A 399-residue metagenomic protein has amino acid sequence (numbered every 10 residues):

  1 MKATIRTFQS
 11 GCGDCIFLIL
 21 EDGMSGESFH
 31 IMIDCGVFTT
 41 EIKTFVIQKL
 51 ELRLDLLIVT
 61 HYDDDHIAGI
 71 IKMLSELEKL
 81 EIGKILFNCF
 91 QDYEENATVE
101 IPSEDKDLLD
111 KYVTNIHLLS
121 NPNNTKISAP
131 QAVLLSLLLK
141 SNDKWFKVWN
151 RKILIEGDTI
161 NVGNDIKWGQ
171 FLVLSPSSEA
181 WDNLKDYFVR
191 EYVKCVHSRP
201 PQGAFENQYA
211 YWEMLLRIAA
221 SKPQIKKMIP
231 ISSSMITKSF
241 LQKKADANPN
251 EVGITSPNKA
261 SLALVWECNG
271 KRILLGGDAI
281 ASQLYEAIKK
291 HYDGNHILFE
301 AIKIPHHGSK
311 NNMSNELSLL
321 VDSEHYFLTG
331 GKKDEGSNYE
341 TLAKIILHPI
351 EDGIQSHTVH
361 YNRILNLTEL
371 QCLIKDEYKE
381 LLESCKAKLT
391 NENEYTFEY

Functional and structural regions predicted by a protein language model:
M1-K2, G11-D14, N269, A279-H296 (+2 more regions): C-terminal regulatory/interaction regions
M1-L50, S256-S282, Y326: Conserved beta-strand hairpin/beta-sheet module of binuclear metal-dependent hydrolase folds, prominently
R6-F8, I31, I58, L86 (+3 more regions): Hydrophobic/aromatic beta-strand patches that form the interior of the parallel beta-sheet core in alpha/beta enzyme
C12, T39-T40, Y62-A68, D92-E94 (+4 more regions): Active-site environment of divalent metal-dependent phosphoester hydrolases
L20-D22, L50, L74-E78, I288-Y292 (+2 more regions): Active-site catalytic pocket residues across diverse enzymes, especially alpha/beta-hydrolases
G26-F29, F38-F87, D293-N311, L320-E324: Active-site metal-binding motif and surrounding structural segment of the metallo-beta-lactamase
E78-R272, N362-R363, I374-Y399: Flexible, acidic/histidine-containing loops and adjacent segments that form or flank the divalent-metal
P249-N315: Long, well-ordered mid-to-C-terminal structural blocks that present hydrophobic/aromatic surfaces
